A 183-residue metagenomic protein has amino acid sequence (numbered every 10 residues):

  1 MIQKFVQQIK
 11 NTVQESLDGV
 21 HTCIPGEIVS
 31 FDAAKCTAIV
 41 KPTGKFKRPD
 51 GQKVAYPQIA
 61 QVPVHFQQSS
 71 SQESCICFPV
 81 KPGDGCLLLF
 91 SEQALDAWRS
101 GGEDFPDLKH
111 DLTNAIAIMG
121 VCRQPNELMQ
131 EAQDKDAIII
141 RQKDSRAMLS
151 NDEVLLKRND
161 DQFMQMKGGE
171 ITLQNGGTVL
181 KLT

Functional and structural regions predicted by a protein language model:
M1-F163: Hydrophobic packing positions characteristic of elongated beta-solenoid/beta-helix-type spike/fiber shafts
D152-T183: Intrinsic low-complexity, repeat-rich intrinsically disordered segments enriched in small/flexible residues
